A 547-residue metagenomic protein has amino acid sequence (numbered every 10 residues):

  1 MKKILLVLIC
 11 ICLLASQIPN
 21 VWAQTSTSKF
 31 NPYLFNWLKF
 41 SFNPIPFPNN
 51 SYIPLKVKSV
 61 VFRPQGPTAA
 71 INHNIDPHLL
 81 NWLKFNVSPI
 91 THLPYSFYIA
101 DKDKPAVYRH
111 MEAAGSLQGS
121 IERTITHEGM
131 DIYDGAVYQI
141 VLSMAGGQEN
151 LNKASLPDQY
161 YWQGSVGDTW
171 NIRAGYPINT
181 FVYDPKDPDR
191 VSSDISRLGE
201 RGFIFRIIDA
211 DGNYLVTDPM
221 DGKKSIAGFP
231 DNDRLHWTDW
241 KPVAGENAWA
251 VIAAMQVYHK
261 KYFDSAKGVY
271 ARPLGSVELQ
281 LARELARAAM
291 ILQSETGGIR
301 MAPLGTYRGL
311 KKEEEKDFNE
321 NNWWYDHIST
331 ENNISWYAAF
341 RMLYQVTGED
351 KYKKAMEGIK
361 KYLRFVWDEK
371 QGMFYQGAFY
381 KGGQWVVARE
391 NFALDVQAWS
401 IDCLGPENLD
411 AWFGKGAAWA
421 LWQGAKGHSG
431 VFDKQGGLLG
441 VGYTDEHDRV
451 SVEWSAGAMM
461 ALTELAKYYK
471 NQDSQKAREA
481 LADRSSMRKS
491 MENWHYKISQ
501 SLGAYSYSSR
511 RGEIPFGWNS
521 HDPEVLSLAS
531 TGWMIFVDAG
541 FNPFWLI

Functional and structural regions predicted by a protein language model:
K2-V7: Sec-dependent signal peptide recognition, specifically the positively charged N-region followed immediately by
C10-C12: Cysteine-centered motifs
L14-V21: C-terminal segment of classical bacterial N-terminal signal peptides
W37-Q118, I132-Y133, E149, L156 (+5 more regions): Extended ligand-binding clefts on enzyme/binding-domain cores
H127-E128: Extracytoplasmic Gram-positive cell-surface binding/anchoring modules and repeats
D134-M144, W249-A253: Non-membrane alpha-helical segments in proteins
